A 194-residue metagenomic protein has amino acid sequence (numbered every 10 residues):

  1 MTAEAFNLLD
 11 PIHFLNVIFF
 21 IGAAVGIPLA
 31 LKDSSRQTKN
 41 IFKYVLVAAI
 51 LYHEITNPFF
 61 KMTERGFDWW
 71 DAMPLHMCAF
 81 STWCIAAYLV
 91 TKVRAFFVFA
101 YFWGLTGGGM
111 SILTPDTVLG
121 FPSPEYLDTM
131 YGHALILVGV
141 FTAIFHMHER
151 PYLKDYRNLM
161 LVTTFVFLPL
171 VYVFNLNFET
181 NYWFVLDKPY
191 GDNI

Functional and structural regions predicted by a protein language model:
M1-A3, N181-I194: Short, membrane-exposed interhelical loops at transmembrane-helix boundaries
M1-G22: Hydrophobic transmembrane alpha-helical segments in integral membrane proteins
H13-F19, R65-C78, V98-Y101: Structural signature of hydrophobic alpha-helical transmembrane segments
N16-P28, A79-V90, A134-H146: Hydrophobic cores of alpha-helical transmembrane segments in multi-pass inner/ER membrane proteins, independent
L31-K43, V90-F96, H146-R157: Membrane-interface helix-boundary motifs at transmembrane edges
A49-F59, G104-D116, T164-V173: Aromatic-anchored segments of alpha-helical transmembrane domains
M62-W69, T91-A95, P115-D128: Membrane-interface helix caps and helix-loop-helix hairpins in membrane proteins
P115-T164: A contiguous pocket-lining binding segment that forms or flanks enzyme active sites
